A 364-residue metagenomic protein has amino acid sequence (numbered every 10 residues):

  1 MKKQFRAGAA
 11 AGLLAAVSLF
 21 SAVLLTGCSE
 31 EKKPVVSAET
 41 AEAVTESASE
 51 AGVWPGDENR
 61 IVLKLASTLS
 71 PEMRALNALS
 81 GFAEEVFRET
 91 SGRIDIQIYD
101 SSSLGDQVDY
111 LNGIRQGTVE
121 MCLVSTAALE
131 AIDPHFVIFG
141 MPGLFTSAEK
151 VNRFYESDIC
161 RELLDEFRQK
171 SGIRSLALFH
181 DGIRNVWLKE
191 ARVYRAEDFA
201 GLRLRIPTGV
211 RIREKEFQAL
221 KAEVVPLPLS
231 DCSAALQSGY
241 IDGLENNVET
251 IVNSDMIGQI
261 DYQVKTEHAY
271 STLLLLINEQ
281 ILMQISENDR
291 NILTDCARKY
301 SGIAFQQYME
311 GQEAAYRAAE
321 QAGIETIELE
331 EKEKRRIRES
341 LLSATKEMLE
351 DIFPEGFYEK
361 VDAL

Functional and structural regions predicted by a protein language model:
M1-S47: Gram-positive cell-envelope targeting signals
C28-E149, I159, R168-Q169, R174-L364: N-terminal secretory/targeting leader peptides
L163-L164: Short, compositionally biased "basic patch" segments
